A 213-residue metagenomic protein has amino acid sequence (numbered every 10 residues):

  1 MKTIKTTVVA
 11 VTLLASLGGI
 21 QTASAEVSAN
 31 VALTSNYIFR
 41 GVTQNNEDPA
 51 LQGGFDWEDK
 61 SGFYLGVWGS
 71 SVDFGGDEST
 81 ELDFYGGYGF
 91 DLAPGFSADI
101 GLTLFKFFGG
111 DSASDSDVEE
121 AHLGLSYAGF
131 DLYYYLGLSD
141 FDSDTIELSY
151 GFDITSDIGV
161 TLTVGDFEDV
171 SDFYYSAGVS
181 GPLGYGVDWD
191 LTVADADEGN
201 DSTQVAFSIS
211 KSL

Functional and structural regions predicted by a protein language model:
K2-L213: Outer-membrane beta-barrel proteins
